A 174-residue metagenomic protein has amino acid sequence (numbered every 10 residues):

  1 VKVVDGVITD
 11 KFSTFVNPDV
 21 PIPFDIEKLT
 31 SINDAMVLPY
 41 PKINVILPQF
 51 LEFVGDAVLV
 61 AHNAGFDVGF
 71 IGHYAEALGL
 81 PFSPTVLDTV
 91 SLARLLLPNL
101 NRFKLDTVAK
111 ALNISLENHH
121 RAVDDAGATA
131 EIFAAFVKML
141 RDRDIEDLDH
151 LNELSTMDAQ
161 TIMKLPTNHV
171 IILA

Functional and structural regions predicted by a protein language model:
V1-P84, P98-H120: Conserved non-catalytic scaffold segment of RNase H-like nuclease domains
D25-K28, T89, V108, D147-E153: Residue-level recognition of specific faces of alpha-helices
P48, S91, T107, D124-G127: A broad detector of short, well-ordered amphipathic alpha-helices that serve as recognition/interaction surfaces
P81-A93: Conserved beta-strand -> loop -> alpha-helix junction used to position metal-binding or nucleic-acid-contacting
S91-R94, K110, E131-A134: Generic alpha-helical structural context detector
R121-A134: Acidic, divalent-metal-coordinating active-site segment for phosphoryl/phosphodiester hydrolysis, typified by short
A134-A174: Acidic two-metal-ion nuclease catalytic site recognized across multiple nuclease folds, prominently DnaQ/RNase D-T
